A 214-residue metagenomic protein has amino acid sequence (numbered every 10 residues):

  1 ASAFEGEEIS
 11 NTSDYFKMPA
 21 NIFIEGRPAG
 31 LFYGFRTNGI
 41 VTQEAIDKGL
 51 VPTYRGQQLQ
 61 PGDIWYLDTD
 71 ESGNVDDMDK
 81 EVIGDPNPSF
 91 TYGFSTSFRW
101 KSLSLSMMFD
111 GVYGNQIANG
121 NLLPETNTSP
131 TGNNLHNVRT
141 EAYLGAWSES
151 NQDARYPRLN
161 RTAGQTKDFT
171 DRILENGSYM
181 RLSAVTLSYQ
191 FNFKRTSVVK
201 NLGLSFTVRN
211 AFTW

Functional and structural regions predicted by a protein language model:
A1-P86, R209, T213: Conserved small-residue
A1-S2, F98, M107-G111, L204-N210: Transmembrane beta-barrel strands of outer-membrane/channel proteins
F4-N11, G114-G120, P130-T131, T213-W214: Outer-membrane beta-barrel proteins
A29, G84-S89, R172-R181: Short sequence motifs at beta-strands and strand-loop junctions characteristic of Gram-negative outer-membrane
F90-T96, L103, L182-L187: Hydrophobic, lipid-facing positions within transmembrane beta-strands of outer-membrane proteins
W100-L103, V199-N201: Strand-connecting loop/turn motifs
S102-M107, K194-R195: Repeated loop/turn-to-beta-strand initiation elements of outer-membrane beta-barrel proteins
V112-G203, V208: Extracytoplasmic gating/loop element in the C-terminal half of outer-membrane beta-barrel translocons and assembly
